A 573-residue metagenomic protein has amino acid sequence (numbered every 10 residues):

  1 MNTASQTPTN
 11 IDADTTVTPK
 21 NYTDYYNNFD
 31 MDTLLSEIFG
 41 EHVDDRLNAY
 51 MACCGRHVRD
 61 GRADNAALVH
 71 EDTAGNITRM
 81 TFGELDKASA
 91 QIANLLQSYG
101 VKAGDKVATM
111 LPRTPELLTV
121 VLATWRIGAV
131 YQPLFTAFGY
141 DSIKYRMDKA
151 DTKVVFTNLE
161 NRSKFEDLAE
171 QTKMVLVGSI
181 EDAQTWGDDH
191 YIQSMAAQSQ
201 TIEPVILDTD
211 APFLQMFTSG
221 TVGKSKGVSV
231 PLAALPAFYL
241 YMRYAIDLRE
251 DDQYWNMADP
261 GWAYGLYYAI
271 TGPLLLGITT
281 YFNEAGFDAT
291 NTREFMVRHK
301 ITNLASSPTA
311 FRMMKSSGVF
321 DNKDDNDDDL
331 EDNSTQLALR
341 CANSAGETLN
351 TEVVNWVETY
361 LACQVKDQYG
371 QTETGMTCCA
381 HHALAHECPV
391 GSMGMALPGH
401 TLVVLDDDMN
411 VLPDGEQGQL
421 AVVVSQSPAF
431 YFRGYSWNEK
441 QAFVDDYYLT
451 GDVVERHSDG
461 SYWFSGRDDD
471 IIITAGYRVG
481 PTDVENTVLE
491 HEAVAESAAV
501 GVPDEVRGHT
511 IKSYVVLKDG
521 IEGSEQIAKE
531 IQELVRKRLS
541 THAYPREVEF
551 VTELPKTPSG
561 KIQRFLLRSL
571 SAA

Functional and structural regions predicted by a protein language model:
N2-Q6, N10, S98, T119-S194 (+1 more regions): Structural core segment of the AMP-binding/adenylate-forming
D64-A66, L176, E181, D188 (+3 more regions): Conserved pre-ATP/AMP-binding loop-to-beta segment of ANL
D64-L122, G139-K144, I192, V230-A233: Conserved AMP-binding/adenylate-forming core of the ANL superfamily
A137-L168, A197, F238-W255, D288-T302: Conserved ATP-dependent adenylate/AMP-binding module captured primarily in the ANL superfamily
D141-D148, K153-N158, L304, V453-A543 (+3 more regions): AMP-binding/adenylate-forming catalytic core of the ANL superfamily
P236-Q253, P260-N303, S317-G318, N322-D329: Conserved AMP-binding/adenylation subdomain of ANL enzymes
I301-A305, K315-E387, T401, D408: Gly/Ser/Thr-rich phosphate-binding loop
M395-G399, N410-F443, V479: Conserved ATP/PPi-binding loop(s) of AMP-dependent carboxylate-activating enzymes
